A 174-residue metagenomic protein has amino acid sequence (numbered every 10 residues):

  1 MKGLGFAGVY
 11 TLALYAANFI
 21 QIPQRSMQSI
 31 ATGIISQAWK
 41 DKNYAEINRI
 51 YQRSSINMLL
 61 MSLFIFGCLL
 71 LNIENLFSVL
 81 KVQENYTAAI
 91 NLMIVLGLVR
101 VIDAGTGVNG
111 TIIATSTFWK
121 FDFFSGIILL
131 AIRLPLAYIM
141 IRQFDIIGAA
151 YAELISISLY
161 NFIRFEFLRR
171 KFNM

Functional and structural regions predicted by a protein language model:
M1-N18, K42, E46-I50, Y86-N91 (+1 more regions): Interfacial/gating helices of multi-pass transporter permease domains
G5, K120, I127-F162, E166: Membrane-interface helix-loop junctions in multi-pass transport and translocation proteins
G5, L60, L69-V101, I147: Interfacial segments at transmembrane-helix termini and the short loops linking adjacent helices
Y10-S29, M61-I65, L96-D103, S156 (+2 more regions): Transmembrane helix-bundle signature of multi-pass secondary active exporters and lipid flippases
A13-S55, N109-T115: Helix-loop junctions and terminal segments of transmembrane helices in multi-pass membrane transport/translocation
A45-F66, S125: Membrane-water interface segments that mark the loop-to-transmembrane alpha-helix transition
S54-M58, L92-V95, F124, S156-M174: Membrane-interface "helix-start" segments
G97-I128, I139, L168-F172: Membrane-interface junctions at transmembrane-helix termini in multi-pass inner-membrane proteins
